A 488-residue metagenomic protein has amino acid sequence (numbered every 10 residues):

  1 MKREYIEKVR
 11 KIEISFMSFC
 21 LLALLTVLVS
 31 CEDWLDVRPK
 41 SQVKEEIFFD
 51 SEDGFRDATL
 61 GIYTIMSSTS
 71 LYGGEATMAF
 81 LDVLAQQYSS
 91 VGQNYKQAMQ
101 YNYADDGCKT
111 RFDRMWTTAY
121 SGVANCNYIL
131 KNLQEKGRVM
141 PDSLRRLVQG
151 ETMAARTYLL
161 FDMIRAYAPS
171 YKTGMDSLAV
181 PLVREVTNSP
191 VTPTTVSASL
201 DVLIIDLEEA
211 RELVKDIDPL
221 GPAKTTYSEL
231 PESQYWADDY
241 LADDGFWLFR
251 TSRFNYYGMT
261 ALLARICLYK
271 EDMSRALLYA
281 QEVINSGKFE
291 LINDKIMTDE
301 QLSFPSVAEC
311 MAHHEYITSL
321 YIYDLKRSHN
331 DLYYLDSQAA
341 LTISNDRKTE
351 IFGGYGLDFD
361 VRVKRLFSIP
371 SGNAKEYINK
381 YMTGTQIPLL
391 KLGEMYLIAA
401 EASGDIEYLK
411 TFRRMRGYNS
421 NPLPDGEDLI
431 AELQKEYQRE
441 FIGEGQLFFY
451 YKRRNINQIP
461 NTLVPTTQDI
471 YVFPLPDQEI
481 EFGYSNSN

Functional and structural regions predicted by a protein language model:
C31-A79, I322, I459-N488: Membrane-proximal, proline-rich intrinsically disordered regions
T59, V123-C126, L200, L207 (+3 more regions): Inward-facing hydrophobic residues that define packing positions of alpha-helical scaffold repeats
Y95-Y167, S189-A198, L213-V214, T383-I387 (+2 more regions): Conserved, well-structured interaction surfaces
V202, Q386-I387, D425-N488: Long, intrinsically disordered, low-complexity segments
V202, R275, G404-Y408: Alpha-helical positions within canonical tetratricopeptide repeat
S228-Y256, L268-P388, L392, G445 (+4 more regions): Hydrophobic-face positions in mid-chain alpha helices that act as interaction patches
